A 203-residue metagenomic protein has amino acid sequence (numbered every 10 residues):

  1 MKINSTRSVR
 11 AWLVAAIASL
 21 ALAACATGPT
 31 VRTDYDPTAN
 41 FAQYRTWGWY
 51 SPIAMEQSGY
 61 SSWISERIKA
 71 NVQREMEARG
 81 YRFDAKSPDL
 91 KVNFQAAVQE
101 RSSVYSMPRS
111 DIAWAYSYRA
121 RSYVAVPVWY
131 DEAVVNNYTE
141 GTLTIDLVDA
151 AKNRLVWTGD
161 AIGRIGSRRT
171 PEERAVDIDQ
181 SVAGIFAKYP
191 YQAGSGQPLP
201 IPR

Functional and structural regions predicted by a protein language model:
K2-V14: Bacterial N-terminal signal peptides that target proteins for export
R10, Y60-S61, Y138, T170: A generic structural signal for short
A21-A24: C-terminal motif of bacterial Sec signal peptides marking the signal peptidase cleavage site
A26-T38, E132-R203: C-terminal/domain-edge helix-coil "capping" segments
T30, R79, F94-R154, L199: Surface-exposed short loop/turn segments
F41-R45, F83-P88, L147-R154: A short, structured loop/turn motif at beta-sheet edges
G48-Y105: N-terminal segment of the mature soluble domain
